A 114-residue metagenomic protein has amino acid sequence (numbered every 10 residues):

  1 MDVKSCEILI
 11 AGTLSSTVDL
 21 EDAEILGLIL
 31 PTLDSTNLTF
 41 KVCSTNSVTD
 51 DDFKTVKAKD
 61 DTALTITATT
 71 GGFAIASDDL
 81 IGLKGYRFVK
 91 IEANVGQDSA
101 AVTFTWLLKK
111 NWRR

Functional and structural regions predicted by a protein language model:
M1-C6, V48-A58: Surface-exposed loop/edge segments in extracytoplasmic proteins
L9-A23, L38, K57-R114: Beta-sandwich interaction modules
I25-P31: Hydrophobic beta-strand segments within beta-rich accessory/binding domains
L26, S47-T49, K110-W112: Short, low-complexity, polar/charged sequence segments that are solvent-exposed and flexible
S35-T55, W106: Short, surface-exposed beta-strand/strand-loop-strand elements in extracellular ectodomains
